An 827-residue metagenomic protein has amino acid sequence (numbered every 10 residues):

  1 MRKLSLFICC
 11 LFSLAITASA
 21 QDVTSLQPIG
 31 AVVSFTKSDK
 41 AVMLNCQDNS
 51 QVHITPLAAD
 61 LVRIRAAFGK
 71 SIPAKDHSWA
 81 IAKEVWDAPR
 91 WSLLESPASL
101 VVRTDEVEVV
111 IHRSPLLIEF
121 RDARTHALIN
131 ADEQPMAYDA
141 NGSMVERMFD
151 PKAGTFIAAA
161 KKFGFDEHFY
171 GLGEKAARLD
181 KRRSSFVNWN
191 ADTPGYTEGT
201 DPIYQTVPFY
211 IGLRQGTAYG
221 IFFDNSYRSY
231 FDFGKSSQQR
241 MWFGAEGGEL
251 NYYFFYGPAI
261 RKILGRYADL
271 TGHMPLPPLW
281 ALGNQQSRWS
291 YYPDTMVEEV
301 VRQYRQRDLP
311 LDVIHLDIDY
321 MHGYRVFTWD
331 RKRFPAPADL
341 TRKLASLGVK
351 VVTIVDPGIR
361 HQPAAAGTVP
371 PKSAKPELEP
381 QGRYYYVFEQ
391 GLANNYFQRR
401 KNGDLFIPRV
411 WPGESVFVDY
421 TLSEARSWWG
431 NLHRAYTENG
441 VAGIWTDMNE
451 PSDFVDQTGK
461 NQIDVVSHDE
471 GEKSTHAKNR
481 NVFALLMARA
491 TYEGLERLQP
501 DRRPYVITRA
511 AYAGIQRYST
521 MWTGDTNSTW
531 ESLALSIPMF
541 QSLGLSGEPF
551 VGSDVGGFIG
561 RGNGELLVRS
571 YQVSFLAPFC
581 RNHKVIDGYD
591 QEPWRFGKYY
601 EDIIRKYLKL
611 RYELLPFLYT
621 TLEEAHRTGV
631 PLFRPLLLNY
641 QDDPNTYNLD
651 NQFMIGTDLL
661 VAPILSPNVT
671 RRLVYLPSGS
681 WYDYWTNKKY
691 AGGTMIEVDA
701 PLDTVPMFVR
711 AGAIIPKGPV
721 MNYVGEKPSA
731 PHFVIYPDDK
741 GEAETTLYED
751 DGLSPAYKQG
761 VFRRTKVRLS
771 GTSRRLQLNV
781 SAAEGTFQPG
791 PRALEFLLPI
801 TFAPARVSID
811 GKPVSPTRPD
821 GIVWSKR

Functional and structural regions predicted by a protein language model:
M1-L4: Positively charged n-region of N-terminal signal peptides that target proteins for export
F7-A15: Bacterial N-terminal signal peptides
Q21-F35, T55-L100: A low-complexity, Ser/Thr/Gly/Pro-enriched, surface-exposed linker/loop concept that marks segments flanking
L44, I54, I64, V102-E106 (+2 more regions): Short, well-ordered beta-strand segments enriched in hydrophobic/aromatic residues
C46, S92-P278, R288-S290, D294 (+4 more regions): Catalytic and substrate-binding clefts that recognize carbohydrates or anionic sugar/phosphate headgroups
G69, A80, P310-I604, N639-Q641: Aromatic- and carboxylate-enriched substrate-binding clefts and catalytic-loop regions of carbohydrate-active enzymes
A74-W91, Y684-L702, R806-R827: Solvent-exposed beta-strand/loop surfaces of large extracellular or lumenal domains
Y492-P504, A511-M521, L535-M539, L543-S553 (+4 more regions): Catalytic core of carbohydrate-active enzymes
